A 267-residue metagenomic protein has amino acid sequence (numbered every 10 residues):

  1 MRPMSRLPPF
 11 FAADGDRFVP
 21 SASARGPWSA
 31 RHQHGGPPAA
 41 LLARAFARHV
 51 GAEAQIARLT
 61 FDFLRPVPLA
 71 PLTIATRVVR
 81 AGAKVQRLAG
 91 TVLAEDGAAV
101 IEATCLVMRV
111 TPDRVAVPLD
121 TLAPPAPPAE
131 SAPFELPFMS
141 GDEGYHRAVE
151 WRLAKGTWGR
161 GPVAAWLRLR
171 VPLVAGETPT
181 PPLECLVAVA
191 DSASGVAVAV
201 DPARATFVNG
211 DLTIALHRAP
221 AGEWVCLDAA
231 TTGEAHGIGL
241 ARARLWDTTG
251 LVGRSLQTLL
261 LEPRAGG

Functional and structural regions predicted by a protein language model:
M1-G267: Terminal targeting signals and extreme-terminal segments of soluble enzymes
